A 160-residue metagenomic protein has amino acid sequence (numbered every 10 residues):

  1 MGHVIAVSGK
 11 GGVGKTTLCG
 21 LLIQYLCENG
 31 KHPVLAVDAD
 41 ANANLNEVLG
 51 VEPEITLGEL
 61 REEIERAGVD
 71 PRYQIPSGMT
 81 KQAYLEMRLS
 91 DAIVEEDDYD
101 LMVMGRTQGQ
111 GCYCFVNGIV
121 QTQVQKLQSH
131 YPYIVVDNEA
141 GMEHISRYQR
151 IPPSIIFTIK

Functional and structural regions predicted by a protein language model:
M1-I5, S90-I93, M102: The Walker A/P-loop phosphate-binding site
H3-A41: Walker A/P-loop phosphate-binding motif and the immediately C-terminal alpha-helix
I5, L35-V37, D100-M102, I155-F157: Hydrophobic/aromatic beta-strand patches that form the interior of the parallel beta-sheet core in alpha/beta enzyme
C27-D97: N-terminal phosphate/diphosphate-binding loop that engages ATP/GTP or pyrophosphate donors across diverse enzyme folds
P33, D98-D100, S129-V135: Loop/turn-to-beta-strand initiation segments
E96-R106: Short, basic/glycine-rich phosphate-binding loops at helix/coil junctions that contact nucleotide phosphates
R106-F115: Flexible beta-alpha connector loops of hexameric P-loop NTPases
F115-K160: Conserved catalytic-core segment of NTP-binding enzymes
